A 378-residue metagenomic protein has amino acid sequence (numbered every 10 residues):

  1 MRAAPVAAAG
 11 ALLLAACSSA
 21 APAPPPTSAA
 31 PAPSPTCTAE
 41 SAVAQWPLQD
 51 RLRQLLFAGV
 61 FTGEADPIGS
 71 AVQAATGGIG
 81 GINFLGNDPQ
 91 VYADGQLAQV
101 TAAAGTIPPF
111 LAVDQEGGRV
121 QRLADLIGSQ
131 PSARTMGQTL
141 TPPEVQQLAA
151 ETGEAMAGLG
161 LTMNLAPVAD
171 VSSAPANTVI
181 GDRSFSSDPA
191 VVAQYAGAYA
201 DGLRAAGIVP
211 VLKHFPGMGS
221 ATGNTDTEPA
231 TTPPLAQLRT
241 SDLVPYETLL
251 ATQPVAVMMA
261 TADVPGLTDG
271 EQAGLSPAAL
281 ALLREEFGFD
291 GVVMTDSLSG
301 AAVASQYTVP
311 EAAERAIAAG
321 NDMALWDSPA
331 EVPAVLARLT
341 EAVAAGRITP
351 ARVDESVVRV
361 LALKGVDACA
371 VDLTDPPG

Functional and structural regions predicted by a protein language model:
R2, L13-P35, E40, D372-D375: C-terminal region of N-terminal signal peptides and the immediate post-cleavage residues of exported proteins
A7-A16, D114: Bacterial N-terminal signal peptides
P31-I68, D296: Boundary/entry segment of secreted carbohydrate-active catalytic domains
P47, Y92-A103, Q194-R347: Second-shell residues forming the walls of enzyme active-site clefts
R53-V60, G80-F84, P109-Q115, M163-P167 (+5 more regions): Hydrophobic faces of well-ordered beta-strands that scaffold small-molecule active sites in alpha/beta enzyme cores
G63-A75, V145-A155, T240-Y246, T308-E314: Short, acidic/polar
D125, S129, G153-Q237: Surface-exposed loop and adjacent secondary-structure segments within mature catalytic domains
E341, A345-D372: Mid-to-C-terminal alpha-helical segments outside catalytic/metal-binding sites
